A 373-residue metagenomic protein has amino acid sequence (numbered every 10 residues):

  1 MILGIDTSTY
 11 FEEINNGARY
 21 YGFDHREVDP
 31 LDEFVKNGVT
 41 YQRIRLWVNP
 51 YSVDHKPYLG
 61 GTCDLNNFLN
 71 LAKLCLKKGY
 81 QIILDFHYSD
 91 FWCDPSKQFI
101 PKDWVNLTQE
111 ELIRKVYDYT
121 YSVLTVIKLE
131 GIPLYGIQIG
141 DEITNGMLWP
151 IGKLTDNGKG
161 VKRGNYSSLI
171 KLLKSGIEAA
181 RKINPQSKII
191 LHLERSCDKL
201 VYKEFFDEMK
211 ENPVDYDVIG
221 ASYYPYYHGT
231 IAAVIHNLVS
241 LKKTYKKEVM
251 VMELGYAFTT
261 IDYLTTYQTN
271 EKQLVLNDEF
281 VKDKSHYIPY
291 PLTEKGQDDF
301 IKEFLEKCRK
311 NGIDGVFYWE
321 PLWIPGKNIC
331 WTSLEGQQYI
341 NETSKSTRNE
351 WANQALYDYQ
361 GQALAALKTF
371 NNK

Functional and structural regions predicted by a protein language model:
M1-E33: Boundary/entry segment of secreted carbohydrate-active catalytic domains
L3-T7, Q42-I44, I82-F86, Y135-I139 (+4 more regions): Hydrophobic faces of well-ordered beta-strands that scaffold small-molecule active sites in alpha/beta enzyme cores
S8-Y10, W47-N49, H87-F91, I139-T144 (+4 more regions): Active-site beta-loop-alpha junctions enriched in small/polar residues
E13-H25, P50-N66, T144-L148, E194-K203 (+3 more regions): Acidic-and-aromatic substrate-binding clefts and catalytic sites of carbohydrate-active enzymes
D24-V35, K182-K188, K199-H286, T293-G296 (+1 more regions): Glycoside hydrolase catalytic-domain groove-lining segments
D29-F34, D64-L71, Y119, V123 (+5 more regions): A general structural detector for well-ordered alpha-helical segments in enzyme core domains, enriched
F34-K188, E194: Substrate-binding cleft and catalytic face of glycoside hydrolase catalytic domains, especially the flexible beta-alpha
L154-G158, S240, I261-Q268, E279-K282 (+3 more regions): Aromatic-rich peripheral "rim/lid" segments of glycoside hydrolase catalytic domains that contact and position glycan
